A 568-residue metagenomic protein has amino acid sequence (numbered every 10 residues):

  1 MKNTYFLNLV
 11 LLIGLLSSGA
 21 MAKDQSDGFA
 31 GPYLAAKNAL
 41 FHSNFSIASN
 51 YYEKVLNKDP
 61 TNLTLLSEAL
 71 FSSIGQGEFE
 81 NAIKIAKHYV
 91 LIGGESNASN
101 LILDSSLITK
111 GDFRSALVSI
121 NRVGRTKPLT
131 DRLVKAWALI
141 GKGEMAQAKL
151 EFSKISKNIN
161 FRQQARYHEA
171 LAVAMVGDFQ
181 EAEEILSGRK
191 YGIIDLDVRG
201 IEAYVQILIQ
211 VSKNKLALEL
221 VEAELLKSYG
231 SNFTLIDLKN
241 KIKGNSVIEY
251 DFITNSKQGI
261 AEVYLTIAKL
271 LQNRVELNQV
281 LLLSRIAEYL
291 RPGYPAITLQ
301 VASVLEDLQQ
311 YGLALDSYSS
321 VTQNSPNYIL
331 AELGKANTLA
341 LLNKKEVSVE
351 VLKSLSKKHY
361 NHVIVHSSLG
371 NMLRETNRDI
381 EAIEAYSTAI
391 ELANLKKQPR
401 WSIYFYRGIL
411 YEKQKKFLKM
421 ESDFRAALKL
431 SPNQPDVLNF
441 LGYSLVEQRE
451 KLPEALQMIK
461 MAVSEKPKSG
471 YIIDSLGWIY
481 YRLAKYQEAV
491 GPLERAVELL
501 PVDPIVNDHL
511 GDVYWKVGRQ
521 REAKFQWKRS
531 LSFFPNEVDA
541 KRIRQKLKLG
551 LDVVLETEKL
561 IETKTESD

Functional and structural regions predicted by a protein language model:
A20-K84, G94-A98, V118, Y250-D251 (+4 more regions): N-terminal leader/linker segments that initiate helical-solenoid repeat arrays
K37, F71, S105, W137 (+10 more regions): Residue-level recognition of tetratricopeptide repeat
L40, I74, I108, I140 (+11 more regions): Position-specific recognition of the canonical hydrophobic site in helix A of tetratricopeptide repeat
K58, L91-G93, R125-T126, K157-I159 (+11 more regions): Structural marker of alpha-solenoid helical repeat scaffolds
L65, S99, D131, A165 (+12 more regions): TPR alpha-solenoid repeat register
E68-A69, I102, V134, H168 (+11 more regions): Canonical tetratricopeptide repeat
